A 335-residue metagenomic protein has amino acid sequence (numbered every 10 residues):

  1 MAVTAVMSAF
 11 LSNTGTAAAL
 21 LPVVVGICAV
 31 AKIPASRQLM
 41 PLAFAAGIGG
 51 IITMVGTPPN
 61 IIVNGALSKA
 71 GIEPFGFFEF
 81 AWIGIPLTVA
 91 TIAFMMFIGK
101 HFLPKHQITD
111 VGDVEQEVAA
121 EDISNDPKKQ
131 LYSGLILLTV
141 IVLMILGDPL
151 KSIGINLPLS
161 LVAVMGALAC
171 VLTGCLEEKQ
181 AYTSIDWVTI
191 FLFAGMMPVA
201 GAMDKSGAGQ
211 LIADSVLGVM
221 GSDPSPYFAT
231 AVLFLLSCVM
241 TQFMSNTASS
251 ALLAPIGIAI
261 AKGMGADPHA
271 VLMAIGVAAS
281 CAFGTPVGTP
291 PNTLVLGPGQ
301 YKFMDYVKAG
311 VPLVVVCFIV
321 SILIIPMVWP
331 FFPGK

Functional and structural regions predicted by a protein language model:
M1-A2, V30-M40, P74, K128-G134 (+4 more regions): Membrane-interfacial loop-to-helix junctions in multi-pass transporters
M1-I52, P58-A70, N246-A278: Hydrophobic transmembrane alpha-helices that form the pore/transport pathway of multi-pass ion and small-solute
A5-V6, I27, G47, A66 (+7 more regions): Alpha-helical transmembrane segments of multipass membrane proteins
F10-A17, P59, I85-V89, I155-A167 (+2 more regions): Structural signature of hydrophobic alpha-helical transmembrane segments
V25-V30, G99-K100, V171-Q180, C238-V239 (+2 more regions): C-terminal ends of transmembrane helices
A31-F44, G49-I62, A66-A119, L135 (+1 more regions): Juxtamembrane and boundary regions of transmembrane helices in multi-pass small-molecule transporters and channels
E79-D214, T230, L313-V314, F318 (+1 more regions): Hydrophobic transmembrane alpha-helices of multi-pass small-molecule transporters
T189-M273, V277-V287, Q300, M304-D305 (+3 more regions): C-terminal structured domain segments across diverse proteins
